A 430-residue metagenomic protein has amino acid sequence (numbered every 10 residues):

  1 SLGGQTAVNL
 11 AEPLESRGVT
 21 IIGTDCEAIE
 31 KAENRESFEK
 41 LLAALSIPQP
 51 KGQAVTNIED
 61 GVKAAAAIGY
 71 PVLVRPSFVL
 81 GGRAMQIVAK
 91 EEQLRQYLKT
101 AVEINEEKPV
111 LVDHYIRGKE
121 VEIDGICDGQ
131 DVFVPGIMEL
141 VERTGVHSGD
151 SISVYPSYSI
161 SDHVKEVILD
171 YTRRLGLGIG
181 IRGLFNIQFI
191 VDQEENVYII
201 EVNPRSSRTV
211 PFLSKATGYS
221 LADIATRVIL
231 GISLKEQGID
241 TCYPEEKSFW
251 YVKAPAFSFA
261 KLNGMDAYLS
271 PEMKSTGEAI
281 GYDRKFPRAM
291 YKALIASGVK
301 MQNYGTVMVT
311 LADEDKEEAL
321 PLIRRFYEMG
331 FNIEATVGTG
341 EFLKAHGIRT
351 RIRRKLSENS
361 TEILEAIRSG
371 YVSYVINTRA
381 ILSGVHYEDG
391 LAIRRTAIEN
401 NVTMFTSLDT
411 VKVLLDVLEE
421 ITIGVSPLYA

Functional and structural regions predicted by a protein language model:
S1, I21-T24, K51-A54, V74 (+9 more regions): General beta-strand structural signal in soluble alpha/beta enzymes
S1-E33, P48-Q53, F326, I381-L382 (+1 more regions): A short, GP-enriched loop/loop-strand-helix hinge that lies immediately N-terminal to, or at the N-terminal rim
G4-V8, E15, V19-G23, E30 (+5 more regions): ATP-dependent carboxylate activation and anion-phosphoryl transfer catalytic cores that bind Mg-ATP to form
I22-M85, A345-K355, D409-V417, I421-I423: A conserved helix-loop-beta module that forms one wall/lid of the active-site cleft in ATP-utilizing catalytic domains
I29-K31, V55-D60, Q93-L94, R117-K119 (+2 more regions): Short acidic loop-to-helix transition motifs that present clustered carboxylates
L184, E195, S206-P211, K215-I224 (+9 more regions): Acidic, glycine-enriched active-site microenvironments
